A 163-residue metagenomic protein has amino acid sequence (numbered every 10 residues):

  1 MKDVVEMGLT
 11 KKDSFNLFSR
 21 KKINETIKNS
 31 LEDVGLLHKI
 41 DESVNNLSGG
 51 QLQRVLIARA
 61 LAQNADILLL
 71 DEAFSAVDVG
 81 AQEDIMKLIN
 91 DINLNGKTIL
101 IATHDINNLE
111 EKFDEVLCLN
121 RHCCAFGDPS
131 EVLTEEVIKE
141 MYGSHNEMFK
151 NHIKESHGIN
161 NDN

Functional and structural regions predicted by a protein language model:
E6, R20-K39: Conserved ABC ATPase "signature" region
S43-L47, Q51: Conserved ABC ATPase signature
I57: Hydrophobic anchor residue at the start of the ABC signature
L68-E72: Catalytic Walker B motif of ABC-type/P-loop ATPase nucleotide-binding domains
T103-H104: H-loop/switch region of ABC-family ATPase nucleotide-binding domains
V116-P129: H-loop (His-switch) and adjacent beta-strand-loop-beta switch element of ABC-type ATPase nucleotide-binding domains
S130, T134-N163: ABC ATPase nucleotide-binding domains
